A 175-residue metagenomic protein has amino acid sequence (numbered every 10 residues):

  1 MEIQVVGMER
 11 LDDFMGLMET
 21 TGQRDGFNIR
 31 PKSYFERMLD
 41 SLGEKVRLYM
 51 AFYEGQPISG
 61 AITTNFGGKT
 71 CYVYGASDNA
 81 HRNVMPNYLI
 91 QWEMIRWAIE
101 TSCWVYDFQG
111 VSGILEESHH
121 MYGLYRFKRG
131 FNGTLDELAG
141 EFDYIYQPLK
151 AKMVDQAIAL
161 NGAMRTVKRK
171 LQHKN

Functional and structural regions predicted by a protein language model:
M1-N83: A conserved beta-strand-loop-helix scaffold within acyl/acetyltransferase catalytic domains
V5, P31, D107, E137-L138: A generic structural-conservation signal
G22, G26, I99-S102, D136: Secondary-structure transition/hinge residues
P31-S33, F52, M85-Y88, E93 (+2 more regions): Solvent-exposed, flexible loop/coil residues
E54-N65, N83-P86, T101-W104, Q156-L171: A short, terminal or domain-edge coil/loop segment
N65-G133: Acyl-donor binding region in acyl/amide transferases
F108-N175: Active-site/acyl-donor-binding loops of N-acyltransferases
